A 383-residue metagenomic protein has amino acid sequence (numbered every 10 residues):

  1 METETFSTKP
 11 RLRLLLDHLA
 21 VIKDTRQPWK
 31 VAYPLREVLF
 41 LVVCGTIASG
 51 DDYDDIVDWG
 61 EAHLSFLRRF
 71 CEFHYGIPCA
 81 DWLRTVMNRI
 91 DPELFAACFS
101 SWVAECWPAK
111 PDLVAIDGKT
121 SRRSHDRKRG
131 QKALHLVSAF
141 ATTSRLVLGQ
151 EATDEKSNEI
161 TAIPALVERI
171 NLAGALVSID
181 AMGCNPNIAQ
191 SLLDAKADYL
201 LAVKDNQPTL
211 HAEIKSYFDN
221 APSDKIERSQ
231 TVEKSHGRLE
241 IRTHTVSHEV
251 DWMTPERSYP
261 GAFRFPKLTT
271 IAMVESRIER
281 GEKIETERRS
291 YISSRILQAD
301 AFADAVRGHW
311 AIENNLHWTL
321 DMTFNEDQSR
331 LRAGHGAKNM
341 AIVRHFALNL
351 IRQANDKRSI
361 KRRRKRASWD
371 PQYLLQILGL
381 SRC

Functional and structural regions predicted by a protein language model:
M1-I116, R123-D126, S138-Q150, P164 (+3 more regions): Dynamic "connector" segments at or just before major functional cores
A20, D194, K283-E287, L297-D300 (+1 more regions): Short acidic (Asp/Glu) and glycine-rich catalytic loops that position anionic groups and cofactors
R36, D51, N158, G334 (+1 more regions): Conserved active-site and cofactor/substrate-binding residues in soluble primary-metabolism enzymes
E37-V43, W82, A301, A305 (+2 more regions): A general alpha-helix detector
L41, D117, Y199, E313: Residue-level signature of catalytic and energy-coupling elements of molecular machines, predominantly ATP/GTP-dependent
A104-D198, K204: Polybasic low-complexity intrinsically disordered regions
K204-G308: An anionic, glycine-rich sequence signature occurring as long contiguous blocks
A305-C383: Basic, amphipathic alpha-helical segments enriched in Lys/Arg and hydrophobic/aromatic residues
